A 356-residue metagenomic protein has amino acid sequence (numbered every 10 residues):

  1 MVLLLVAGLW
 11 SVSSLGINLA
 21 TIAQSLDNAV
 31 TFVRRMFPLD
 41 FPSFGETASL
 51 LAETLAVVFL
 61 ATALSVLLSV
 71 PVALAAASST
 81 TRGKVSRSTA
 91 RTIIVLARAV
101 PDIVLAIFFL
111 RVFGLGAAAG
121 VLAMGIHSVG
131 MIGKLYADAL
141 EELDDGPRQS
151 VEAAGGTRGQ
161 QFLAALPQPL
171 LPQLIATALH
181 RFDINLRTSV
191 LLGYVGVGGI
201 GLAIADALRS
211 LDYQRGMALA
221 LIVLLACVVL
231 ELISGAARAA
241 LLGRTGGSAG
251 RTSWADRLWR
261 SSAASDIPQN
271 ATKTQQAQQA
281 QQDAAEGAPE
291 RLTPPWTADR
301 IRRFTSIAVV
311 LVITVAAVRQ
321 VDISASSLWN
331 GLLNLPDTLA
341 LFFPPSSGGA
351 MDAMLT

Functional and structural regions predicted by a protein language model:
M1-F59, A63, R238-T356: N-terminal, non-cleaved signal-anchor transmembrane helix
L19-I22, R34, P38, S79-G83 (+2 more regions): Transmembrane alpha-helices and adjacent helix-loop boundaries
L60-I94: Transmembrane-helix boundary motif in ABC transporter permease subunits
L68-V72, V104, A119-P147, I175 (+4 more regions): Membrane-embedded alpha-helices of multi-pass transport/permease systems
I94-S128: Generic hydrophobic transmembrane alpha-helix motif, especially the helices
L143-L170, V197: Short helix-to-coil transition segments within interhelical loops that connect adjacent transmembrane helices
G159-G193, Q214, A218: Transmembrane alpha-helices
I200-A237: Hydrophobic alpha-helical transmembrane segments of polytopic membrane proteins
